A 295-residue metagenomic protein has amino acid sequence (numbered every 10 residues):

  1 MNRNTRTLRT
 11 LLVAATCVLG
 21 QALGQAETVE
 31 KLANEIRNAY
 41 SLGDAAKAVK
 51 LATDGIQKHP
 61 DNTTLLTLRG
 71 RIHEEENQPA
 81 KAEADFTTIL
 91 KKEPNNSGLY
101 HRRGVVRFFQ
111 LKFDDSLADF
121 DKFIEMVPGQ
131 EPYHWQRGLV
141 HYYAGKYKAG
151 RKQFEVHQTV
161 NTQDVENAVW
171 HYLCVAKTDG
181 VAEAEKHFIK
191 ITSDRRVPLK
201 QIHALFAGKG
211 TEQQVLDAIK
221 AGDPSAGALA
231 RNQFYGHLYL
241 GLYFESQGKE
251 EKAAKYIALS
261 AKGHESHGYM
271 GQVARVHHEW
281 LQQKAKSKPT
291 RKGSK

Functional and structural regions predicted by a protein language model:
T28-D54, K58-D61, L68-E75, G236-Y243: Alpha-helical segment of the N-proximal tetratricopeptide repeat
R37, R71, V105, L139 (+3 more regions): Residue-level recognition of tetratricopeptide repeat
S41-L42, E75-E76, F109-Q110, Y143-A144 (+4 more regions): Register position in tetratricopeptide repeats
K58, K92, M126, V160-N161 (+3 more regions): Structural marker of alpha-solenoid helical repeat scaffolds
